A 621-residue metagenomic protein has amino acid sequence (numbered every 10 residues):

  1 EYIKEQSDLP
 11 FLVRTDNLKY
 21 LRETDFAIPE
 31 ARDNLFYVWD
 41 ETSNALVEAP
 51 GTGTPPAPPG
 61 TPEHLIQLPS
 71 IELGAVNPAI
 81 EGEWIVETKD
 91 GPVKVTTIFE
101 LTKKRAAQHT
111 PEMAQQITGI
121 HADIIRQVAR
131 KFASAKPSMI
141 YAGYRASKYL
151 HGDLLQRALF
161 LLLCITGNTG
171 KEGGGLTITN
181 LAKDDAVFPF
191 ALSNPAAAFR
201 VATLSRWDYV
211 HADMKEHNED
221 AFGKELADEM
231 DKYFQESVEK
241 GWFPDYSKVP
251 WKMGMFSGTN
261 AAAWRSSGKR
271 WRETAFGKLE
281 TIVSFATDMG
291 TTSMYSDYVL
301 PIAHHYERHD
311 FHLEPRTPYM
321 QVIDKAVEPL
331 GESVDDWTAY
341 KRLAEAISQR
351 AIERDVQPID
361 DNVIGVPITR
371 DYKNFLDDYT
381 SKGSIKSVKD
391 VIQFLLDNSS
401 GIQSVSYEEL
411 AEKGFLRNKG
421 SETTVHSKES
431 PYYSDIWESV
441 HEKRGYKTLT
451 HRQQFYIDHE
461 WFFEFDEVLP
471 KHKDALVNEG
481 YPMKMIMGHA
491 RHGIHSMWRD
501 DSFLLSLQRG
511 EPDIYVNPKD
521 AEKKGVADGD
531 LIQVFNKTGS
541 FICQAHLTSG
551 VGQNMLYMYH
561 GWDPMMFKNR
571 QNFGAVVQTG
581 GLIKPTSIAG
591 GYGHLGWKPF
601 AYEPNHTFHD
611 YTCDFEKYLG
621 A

Functional and structural regions predicted by a protein language model:
E1, E5, C164-K171, T281 (+9 more regions): Short, well-ordered loop/turn and helix-capping segments at boundaries between secondary-structure elements and domains
E1, T61-K89, K94, I98-R105 (+4 more regions): Extended redox/cofactor-interaction regions of prokaryotic respiratory oxidoreductases
E1-S134: Long, well-ordered, tryptophan-enriched scaffold segments
S43, K94-V95, H109-E112, Y141-A146 (+1 more regions): Flexible glycine/proline-enriched surface loops and loop-helix/loop-strand junctions
A129, A142-A146, I178-N180, M255-G258 (+11 more regions): Active-site proximal loops enriched in glycine and acidic residues that flank catalytic Cys/His/Asp and coordinate
W271, E280-T281, T287-D288, V322-S348 (+1 more regions): Phosphate/diphosphate-binding loops
Y306-P329, A344, Q349, A589-G590 (+2 more regions): Glycine/threonine-rich phosphate-binding loop and adjacent beta-strand/alpha-helix elements that clamp
W337-I402, E408, S496, D501-Y515 (+1 more regions): Long, contiguous, secondary-structure-rich segments that constitute the structural scaffold of globular domains
